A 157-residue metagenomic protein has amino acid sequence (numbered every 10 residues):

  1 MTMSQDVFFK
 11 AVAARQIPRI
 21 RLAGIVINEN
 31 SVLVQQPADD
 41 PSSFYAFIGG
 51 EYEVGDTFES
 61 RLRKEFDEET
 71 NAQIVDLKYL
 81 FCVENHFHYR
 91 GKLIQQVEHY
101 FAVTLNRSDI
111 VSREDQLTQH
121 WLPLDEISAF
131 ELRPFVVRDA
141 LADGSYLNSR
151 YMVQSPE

Functional and structural regions predicted by a protein language model:
M1-A23: Acidic, metal-coordinating catalytic segment for phosphate/diphosphate chemistry, firing primarily on the Nudix
R19, I27, F47, I74 (+1 more regions): Short connector loops at helix/strand junctions that flank enzyme active sites, especially segments positioning acidic
R21-L22, V34, Q96, L117: A conserved catalytic-core signature of glycosyltransferases
A23-I25, S31-L33, Y100-A102: Residues embedded in well-ordered beta-strands
N28-E68: Conserved Nudix-box catalytic region and its N-terminal flanking loop in Nudix hydrolases and closely related
S42-Y45, E114-E157: Nudix hydrolase/Nudix homology domain
Y52-V75, N85-F135: Unchanged
K78-C82: Conserved S-adenosyl-L-methionine
